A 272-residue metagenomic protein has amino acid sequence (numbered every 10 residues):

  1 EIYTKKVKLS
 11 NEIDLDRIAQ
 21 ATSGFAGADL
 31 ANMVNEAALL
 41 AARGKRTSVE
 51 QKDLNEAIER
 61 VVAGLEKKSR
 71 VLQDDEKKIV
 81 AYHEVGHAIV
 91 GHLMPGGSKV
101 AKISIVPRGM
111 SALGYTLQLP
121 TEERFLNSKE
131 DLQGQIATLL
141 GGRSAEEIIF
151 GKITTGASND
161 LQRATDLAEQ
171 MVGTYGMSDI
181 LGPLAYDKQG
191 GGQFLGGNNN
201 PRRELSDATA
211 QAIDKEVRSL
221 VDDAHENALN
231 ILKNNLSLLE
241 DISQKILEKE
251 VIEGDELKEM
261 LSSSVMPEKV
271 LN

Functional and structural regions predicted by a protein language model:
E1-N55, R60, G64-L65, S69 (+3 more regions): Conserved C-terminal "switch" segment of AAA+ ATPases
K77-Y82, A88-N272: Soluble catalytic regions of large protease machineries
